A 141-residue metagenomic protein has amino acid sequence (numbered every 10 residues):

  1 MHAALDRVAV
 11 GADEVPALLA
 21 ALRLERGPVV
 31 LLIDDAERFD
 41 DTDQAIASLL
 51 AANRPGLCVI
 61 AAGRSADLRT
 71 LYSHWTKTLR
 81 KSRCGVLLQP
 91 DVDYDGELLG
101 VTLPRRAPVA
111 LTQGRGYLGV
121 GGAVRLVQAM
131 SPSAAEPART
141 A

Functional and structural regions predicted by a protein language model:
H2-A9, P16, V29, G63 (+1 more regions): Phosphate-binding and hydrolysis-coupling loops of NTP-dependent motor/remodeling domains
D6-Q44, G56-G63: Conserved P-loop NTPase "ATPase switch" module shared by AAA+ and STAND
R23, N53, T102-L103: Generic low-complexity, intrinsically disordered sequence content enriched in small uncharged/hydrophobic residues
D40-R54, S73-T76: Conserved Walker B catalytic segment
A47-A66, D91: Substrate-engagement module of ASCE P-loop NTPases
